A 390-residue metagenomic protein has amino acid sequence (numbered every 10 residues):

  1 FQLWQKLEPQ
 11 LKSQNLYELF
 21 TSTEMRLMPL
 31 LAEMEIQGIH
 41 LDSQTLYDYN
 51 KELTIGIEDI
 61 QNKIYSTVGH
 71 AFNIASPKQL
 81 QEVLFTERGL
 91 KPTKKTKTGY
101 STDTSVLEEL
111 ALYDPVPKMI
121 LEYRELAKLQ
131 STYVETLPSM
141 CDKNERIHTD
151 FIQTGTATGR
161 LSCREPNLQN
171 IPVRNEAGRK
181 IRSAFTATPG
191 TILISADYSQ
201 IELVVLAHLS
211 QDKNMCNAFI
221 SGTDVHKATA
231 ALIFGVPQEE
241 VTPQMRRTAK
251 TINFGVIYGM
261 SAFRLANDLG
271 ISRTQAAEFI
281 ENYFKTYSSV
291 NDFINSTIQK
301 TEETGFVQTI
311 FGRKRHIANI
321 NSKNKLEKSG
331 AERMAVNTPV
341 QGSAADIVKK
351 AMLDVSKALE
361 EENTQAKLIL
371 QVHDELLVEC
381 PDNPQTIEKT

Functional and structural regions predicted by a protein language model:
F1, Q153-Q238: Function-dense linear segments that define catalytic or interfacial modules in macromolecule-processing proteins
F1-E176, I192, S199-E202, A262 (+4 more regions): Conserved "right-hand" nucleotidyltransferase catalytic core of DNA-directed polymerases
L7-Y17, K213-F219, P237-V241: Short, polar/flexible loop-turn hinges at active-site or ligand-entry regions and domain interfaces
L11-T23, L27, I347, A351-L376: Active-site palm subdomain of RNA-directed nucleic acid polymerases
L27, L46, E202, H226-T229 (+4 more regions): Extended, hydrophobic alpha-helical segments in both membrane/secreted and soluble proteins
I36, H148-T149, Q153-T156, A231-T364 (+2 more regions): Conserved catalytic core of nucleic-acid polymerases
S76, N383-K389: Short, conserved charged micro-motifs
L193, N337, L377: Short aromatic/hydrophobic contact patches that present stacked aromatics for nucleic-acid/ligand binding
